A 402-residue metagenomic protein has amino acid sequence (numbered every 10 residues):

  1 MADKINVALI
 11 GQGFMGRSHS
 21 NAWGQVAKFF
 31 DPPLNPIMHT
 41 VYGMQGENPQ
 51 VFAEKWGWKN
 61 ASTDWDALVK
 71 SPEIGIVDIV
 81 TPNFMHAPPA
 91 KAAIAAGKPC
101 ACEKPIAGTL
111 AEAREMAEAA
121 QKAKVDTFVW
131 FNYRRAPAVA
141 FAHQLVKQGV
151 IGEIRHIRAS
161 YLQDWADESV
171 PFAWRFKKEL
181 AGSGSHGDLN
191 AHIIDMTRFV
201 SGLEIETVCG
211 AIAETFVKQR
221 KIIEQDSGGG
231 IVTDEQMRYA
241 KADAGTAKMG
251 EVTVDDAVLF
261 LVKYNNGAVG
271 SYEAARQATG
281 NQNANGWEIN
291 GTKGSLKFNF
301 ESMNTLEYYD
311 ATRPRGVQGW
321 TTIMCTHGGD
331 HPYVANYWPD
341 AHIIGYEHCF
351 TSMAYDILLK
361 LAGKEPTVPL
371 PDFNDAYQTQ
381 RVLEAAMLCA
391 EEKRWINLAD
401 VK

Functional and structural regions predicted by a protein language model:
M1-W56: N-terminal Rossmann-like dinucleotide-binding module
G13, V217-L259, K263-N266, W287-E288 (+2 more regions): C-terminal glycine/acidic-rich active-site capping loop/insertion
M15, Y133-E251, L306, K393: Predominantly a Rossmann-like dinucleotide-binding segment in NAD(P)-dependent oxidoreductases
D31, N60-E73: Short acidic low-complexity segments
N35-H39, K360-Q378: Glycine- and charged-residue-rich phosphate/anionic-cofactor binding loop of Rossmann-like
P36-T40, K59, G75-V77, G184: Short active-site oxyanion
G75-I76, P82-R134, G149: Beta-strand-loop-alpha-helix segment that lines the small-molecule cofactor/substrate pocket of alpha/beta enzymes
A191, E273-Q282, H342: Glycine-rich phosphate/pyrophosphate-binding beta-alpha loops
